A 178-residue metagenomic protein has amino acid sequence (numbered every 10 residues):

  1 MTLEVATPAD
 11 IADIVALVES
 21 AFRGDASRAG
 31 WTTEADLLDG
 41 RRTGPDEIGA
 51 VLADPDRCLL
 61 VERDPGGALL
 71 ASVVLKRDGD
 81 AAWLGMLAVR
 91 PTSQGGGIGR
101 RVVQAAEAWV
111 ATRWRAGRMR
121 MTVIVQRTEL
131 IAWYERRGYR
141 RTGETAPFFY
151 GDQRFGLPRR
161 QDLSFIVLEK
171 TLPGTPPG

Functional and structural regions predicted by a protein language model:
T2-A16: A short beta-loop-alpha structural element at the N-terminal edge of CoA-dependent acyl/N-acetyltransferase catalytic
E19-I48: Conserved GNAT-fold acetyl-CoA-binding loop/helix
R42-L60, Q161-S164: A short helix-loop-beta-strand connector motif used in the catalytic cores of GNAT acetyltransferases and, in some
V61, A68-K76, W83-A88: Conserved beta-strand in the GNAT
R63, L87-G95, V123-V125: A short, internal acetyl-CoA/4′-phosphopantetheine-binding micro-motif in the GNAT/acyltransferase core
V89, G95-A108, A132, R136: Conserved acetyl-CoA-binding loop-helix of GNAT-fold acetyltransferases
R101-R118, R140: Conserved acyl-CoA
G117-A132, R136-G178: C-terminal "cap" of GNAT-fold acetyltransferases
